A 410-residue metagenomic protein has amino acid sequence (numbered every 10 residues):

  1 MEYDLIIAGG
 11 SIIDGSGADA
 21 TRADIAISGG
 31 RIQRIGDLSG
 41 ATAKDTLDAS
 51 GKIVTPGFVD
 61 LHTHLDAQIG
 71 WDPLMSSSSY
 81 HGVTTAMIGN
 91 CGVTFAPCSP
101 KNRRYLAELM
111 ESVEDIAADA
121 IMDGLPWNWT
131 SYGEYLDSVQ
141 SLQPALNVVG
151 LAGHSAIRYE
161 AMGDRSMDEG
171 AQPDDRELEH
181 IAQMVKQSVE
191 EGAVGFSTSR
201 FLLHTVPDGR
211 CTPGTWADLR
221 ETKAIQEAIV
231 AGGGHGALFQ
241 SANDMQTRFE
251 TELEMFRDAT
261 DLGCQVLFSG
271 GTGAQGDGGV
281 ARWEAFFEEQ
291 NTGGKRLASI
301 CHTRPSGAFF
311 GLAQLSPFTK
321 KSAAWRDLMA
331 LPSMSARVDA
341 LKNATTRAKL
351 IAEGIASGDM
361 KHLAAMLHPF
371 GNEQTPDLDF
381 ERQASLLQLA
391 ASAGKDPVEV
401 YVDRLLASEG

Functional and structural regions predicted by a protein language model:
M1-G57: Histidine-rich, glycine-flanked metal-binding segment
G10, G30, G51, H62 (+5 more regions): Divalent metal-coordination and catalytic microenvironments
I53-M75: Di-metal (Zn2+ and/or Mg2+/Mn2+) metal-binding site signature of metallo-dependent hydrolases with the MBL/beta-CASP
T55-H62, I88-N90, Q240, S269: Active-site neighborhood of phospho(di)ester-bond hydrolases with catalytic His/Asp-centered motifs
H64-A67, C91-T94, M245, T272-A274: Acidic, glycine-rich active-site loops and adjacent beta-strand->loop/helix elements that engage anionic groups
W71-Q183, Q187-V194, G232: Divalent-metal coordination cores built from histidine and acidic residues
Y135-V139, A145-N147, L151-A161, E169-E177 (+2 more regions): Active-site neighborhoods of metal-dependent hydrolases
